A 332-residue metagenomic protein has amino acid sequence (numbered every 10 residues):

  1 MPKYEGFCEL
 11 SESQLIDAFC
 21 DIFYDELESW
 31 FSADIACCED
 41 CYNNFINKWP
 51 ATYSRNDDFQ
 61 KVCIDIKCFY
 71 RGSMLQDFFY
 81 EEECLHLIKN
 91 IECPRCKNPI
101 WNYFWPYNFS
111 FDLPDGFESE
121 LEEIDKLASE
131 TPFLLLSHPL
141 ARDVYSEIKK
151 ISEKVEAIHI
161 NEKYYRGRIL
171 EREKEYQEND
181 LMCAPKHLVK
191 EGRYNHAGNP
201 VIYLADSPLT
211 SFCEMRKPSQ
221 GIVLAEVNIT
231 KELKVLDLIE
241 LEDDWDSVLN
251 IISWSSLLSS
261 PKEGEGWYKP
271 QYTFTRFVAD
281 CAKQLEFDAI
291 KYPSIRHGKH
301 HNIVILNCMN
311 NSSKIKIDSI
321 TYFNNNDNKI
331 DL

Functional and structural regions predicted by a protein language model:
M1-N161, R166, E171-A197, P218-L332: Active-site and NAD+-binding cores of ADP-ribose-processing enzymes
A184, L204-D206: Charged, low-complexity assembly regions of eukaryotic complex subunits
H196-L204: A short, exposed loop/beta-hairpin motif centered on an aromatic-Gly-Thr core
P208-S219: Short active-site loop/helix that positions an aromatic residue
